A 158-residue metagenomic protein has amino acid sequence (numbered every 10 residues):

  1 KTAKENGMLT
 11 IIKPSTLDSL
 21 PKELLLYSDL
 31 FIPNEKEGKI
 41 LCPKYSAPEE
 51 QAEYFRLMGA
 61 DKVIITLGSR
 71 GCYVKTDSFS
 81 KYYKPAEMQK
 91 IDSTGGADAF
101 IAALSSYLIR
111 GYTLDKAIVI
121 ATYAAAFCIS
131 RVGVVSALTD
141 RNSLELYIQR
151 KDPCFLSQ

Functional and structural regions predicted by a protein language model:
K1-E53, G71: Conserved beta-alpha-beta core of the PfkB/ribokinase-like small-molecule kinase fold
T2, S19, P48-Q158: Conserved phosphate-binding/catalytic region of the ribokinase-like
